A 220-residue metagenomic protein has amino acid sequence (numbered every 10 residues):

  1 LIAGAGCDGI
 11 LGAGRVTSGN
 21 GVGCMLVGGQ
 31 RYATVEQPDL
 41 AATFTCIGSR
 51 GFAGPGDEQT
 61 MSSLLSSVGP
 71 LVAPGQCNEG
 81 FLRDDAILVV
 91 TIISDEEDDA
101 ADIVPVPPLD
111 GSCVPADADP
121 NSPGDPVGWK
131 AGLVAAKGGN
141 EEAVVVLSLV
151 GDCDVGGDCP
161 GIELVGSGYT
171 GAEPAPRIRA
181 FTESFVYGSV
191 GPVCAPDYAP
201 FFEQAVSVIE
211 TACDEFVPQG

Functional and structural regions predicted by a protein language model:
L1-G220: Divalent cation-coordinating acidic motifs and surrounding scaffolds that mediate Ca2+/Mg2+/Mn2+/Zn2+-dependent binding
